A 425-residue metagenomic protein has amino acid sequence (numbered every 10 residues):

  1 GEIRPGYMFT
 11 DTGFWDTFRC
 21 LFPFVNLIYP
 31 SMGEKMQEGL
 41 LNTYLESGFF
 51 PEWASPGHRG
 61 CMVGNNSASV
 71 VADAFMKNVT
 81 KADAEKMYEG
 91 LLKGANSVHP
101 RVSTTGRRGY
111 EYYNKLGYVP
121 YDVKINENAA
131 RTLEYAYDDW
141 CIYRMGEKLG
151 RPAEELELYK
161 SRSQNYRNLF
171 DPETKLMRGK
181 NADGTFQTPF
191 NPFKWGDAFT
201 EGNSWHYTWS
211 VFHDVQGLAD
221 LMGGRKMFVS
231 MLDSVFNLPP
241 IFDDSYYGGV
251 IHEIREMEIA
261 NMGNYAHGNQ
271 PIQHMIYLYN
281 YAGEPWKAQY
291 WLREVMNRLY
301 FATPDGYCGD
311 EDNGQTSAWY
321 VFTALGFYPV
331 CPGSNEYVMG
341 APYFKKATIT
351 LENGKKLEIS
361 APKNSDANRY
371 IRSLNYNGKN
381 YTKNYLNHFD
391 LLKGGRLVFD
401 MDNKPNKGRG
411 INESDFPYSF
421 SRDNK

Functional and structural regions predicted by a protein language model:
G1-E2, P30-A54, P240-Y247, E253: Active-site-surrounding "flap" and adjacent substrate/cofactor-binding loops of secreted or lumenal enzymes, prototyped
E2-D11, F50-V63, S67: Aromatic/His-enriched, Gly/Pro-containing loop or helix-boundary segments that lie immediately adjacent to catalytic
Y7-R19, A68, K81-Q164, N168-E358 (+3 more regions): Active-site core of glycosidic bond-cleaving carbohydrate-active enzymes
F18-L45, W140-K148: Glycine-rich phosphate-binding loop of nucleotide-binding enzymes
L27-L40, R59-S97, R167: Carboxylate/His-rich catalytic cores and anion/metal-binding grooves
E352, N375-K379: Short strand-turn-strand beta-turns centered on an Asx-Gly dipeptide
A367-Y376: Beta-strand-rich binding/interaction modules
H388-N424: C-terminal beta-strand-rich structural cap/linker in extracellular carbohydrate-active enzymes
